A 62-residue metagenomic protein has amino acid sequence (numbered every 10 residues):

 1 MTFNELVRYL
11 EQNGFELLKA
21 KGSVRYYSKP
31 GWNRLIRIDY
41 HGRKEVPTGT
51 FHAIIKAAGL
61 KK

Functional and structural regions predicted by a protein language model:
T2-A20, S28-K62: Basic nucleic-acid-binding interfaces
R25: Positions that flank functional sites
